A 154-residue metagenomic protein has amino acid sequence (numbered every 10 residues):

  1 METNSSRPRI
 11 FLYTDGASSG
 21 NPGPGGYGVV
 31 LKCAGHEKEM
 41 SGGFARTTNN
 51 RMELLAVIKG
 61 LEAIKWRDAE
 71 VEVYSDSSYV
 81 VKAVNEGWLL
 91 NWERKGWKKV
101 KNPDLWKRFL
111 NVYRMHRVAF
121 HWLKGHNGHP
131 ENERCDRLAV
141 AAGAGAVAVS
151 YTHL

Functional and structural regions predicted by a protein language model:
E2-L12: Structured nucleic-acid-interacting core domains from mobile-element enzymes and related host factors, especially RNase
N4, P24, H36-E37: Metal-dependent phosphodiester-processing active-site neighborhood
F11-P24, I58-R134, L138, G143 (+1 more regions): RNase H catalytic domain
Y27-L31: Short beta-strand scaffold segments in enzyme catalytic cores
G35-M52: A short, polar/acidic, helix/strand-boundary loop motif
R51, L55-K59: Short amphipathic alpha-helical face segments that pack within enzyme cores and frequently flank/anchor catalytic
T152-L154: Conserved small/polar residues in nucleotide/adenosyl-binding loops
